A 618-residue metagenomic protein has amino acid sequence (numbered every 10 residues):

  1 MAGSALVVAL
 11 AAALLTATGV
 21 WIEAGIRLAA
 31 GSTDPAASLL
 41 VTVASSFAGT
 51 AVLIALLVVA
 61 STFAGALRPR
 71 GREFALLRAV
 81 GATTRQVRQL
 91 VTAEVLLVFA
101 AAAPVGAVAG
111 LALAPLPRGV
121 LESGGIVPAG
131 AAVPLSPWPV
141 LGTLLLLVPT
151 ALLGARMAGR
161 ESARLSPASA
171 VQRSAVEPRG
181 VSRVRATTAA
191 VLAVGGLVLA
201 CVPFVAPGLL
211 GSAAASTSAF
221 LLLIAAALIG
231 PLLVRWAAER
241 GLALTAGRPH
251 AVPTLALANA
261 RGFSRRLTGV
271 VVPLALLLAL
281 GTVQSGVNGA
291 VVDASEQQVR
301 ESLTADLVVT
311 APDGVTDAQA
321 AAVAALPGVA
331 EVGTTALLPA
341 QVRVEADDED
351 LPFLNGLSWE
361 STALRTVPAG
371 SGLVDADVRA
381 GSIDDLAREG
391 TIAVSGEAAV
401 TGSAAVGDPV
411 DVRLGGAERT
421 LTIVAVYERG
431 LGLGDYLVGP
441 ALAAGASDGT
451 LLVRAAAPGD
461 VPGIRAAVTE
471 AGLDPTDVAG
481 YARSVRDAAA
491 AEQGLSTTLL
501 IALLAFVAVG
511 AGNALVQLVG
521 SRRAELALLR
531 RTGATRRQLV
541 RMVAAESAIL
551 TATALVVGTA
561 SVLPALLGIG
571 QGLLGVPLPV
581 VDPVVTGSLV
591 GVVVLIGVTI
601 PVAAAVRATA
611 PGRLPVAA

Functional and structural regions predicted by a protein language model:
M1-W21, L39-T42, S46-A48, A55 (+5 more regions): Alpha-helical transmembrane segments, especially those used as permease/efflux helices and single-pass anchors
S4-V8, V91-V108, R179-L192, V543-V557: Selective transmembrane-helix segments that form parts of the transport pathway or gating/packing helices in multipass
T18-G49, L209-S218, D474-V507, Q517-G520: Peri-transmembrane interface segments
A24-S32, A107-P139, C201-A214, L555-L595 (+1 more regions): Short helix-loop junctions at transmembrane helix boundaries
A55-A100, S174, V507-L555: Interfacial "coupling" helices/loops that link adjacent transmembrane helices in transporter permeases
A163-R179, A608-A618: Short cytosolic juxtamembrane segments of multi-pass membrane proteins
A226, L232-A398, D408: Juxtamembrane segments of multi-pass membrane proteins
A318-A325, A330, L337-A491, L495-S496: Basic-flanked hydrophobic alpha-helices used for secretion and membrane insertion
